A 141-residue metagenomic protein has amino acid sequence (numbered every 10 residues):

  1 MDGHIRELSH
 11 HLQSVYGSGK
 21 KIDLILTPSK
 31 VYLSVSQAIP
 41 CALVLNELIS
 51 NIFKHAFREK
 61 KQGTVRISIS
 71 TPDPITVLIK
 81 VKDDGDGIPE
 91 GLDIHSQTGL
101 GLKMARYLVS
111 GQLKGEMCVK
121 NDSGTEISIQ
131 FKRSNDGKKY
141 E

Functional and structural regions predicted by a protein language model:
M1-V15, S70: Short beta-to-alpha transition helix within the HATPase_c
Y16-I49, F53-V65: Conserved short strand/loop->alpha-helix "switch" segment adjacent to the catalytic nucleotide/phosphoryl-transfer site
Q62-I75: Short beta-strand/loop element within the Bergerat-fold HATPase_c
P74-K103: Glycine-rich/acidic phosphate-handling loop/turn and adjacent ATP-lid/helix of nucleotide-binding kinase/ATPase domains
G87, D122-S128: Glycine-rich nucleotide-binding loop
K103-G111: A short, conserved alpha-helix near the extreme C-terminus of the histidine kinase catalytic
Q112-K120: Glycine-rich ATP-binding loops of the HATPase_c
I129-E141: C-terminal end segment of the histidine kinase catalytic
